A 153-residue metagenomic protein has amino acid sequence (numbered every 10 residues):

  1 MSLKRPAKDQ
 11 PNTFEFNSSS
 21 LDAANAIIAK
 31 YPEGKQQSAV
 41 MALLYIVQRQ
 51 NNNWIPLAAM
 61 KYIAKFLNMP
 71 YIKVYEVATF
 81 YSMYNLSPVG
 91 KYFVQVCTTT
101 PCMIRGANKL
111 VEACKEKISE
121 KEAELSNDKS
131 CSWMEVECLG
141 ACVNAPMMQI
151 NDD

Functional and structural regions predicted by a protein language model:
M1-D153: Signature of N-terminal electron-transfer/Fe-S-associated modules in redox systems
